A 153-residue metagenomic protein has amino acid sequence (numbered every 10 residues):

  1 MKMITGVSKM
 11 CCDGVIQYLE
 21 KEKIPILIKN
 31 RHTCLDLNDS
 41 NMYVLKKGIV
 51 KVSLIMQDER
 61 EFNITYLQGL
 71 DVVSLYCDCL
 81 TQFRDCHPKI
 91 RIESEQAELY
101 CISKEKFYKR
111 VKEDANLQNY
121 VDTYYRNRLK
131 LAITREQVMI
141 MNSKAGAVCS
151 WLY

Functional and structural regions predicted by a protein language model:
M1-T33, V72-V73, C77-L80: Cyclic nucleotide-binding regulatory module and flanking cytosolic helices
P25-L27, C34-D36, S40-K46, N63-T65: His/acidic/aromatic-lined binding-pocket segments of jelly-roll/cupin-type domains and related regulatory beta-sandwich
T33-L37, M139-N142: A short beta-turn/loop motif at secondary-structure boundaries
S40-S53, D58, G69-D71: Glycine- and acidic-residue-biased ligand/ion/polar-headgroup-sensing regions
K47, G69, K104, R126 (+1 more regions): ATP/adenylate-binding site constellation spanning eukaryotic-like Ser/Thr protein kinases, ABC-transporter
T65-T123: Cyclic-nucleotide recognition modules
A115-Y153: Polybasic "coupling" helices that flank or enter modular domains
